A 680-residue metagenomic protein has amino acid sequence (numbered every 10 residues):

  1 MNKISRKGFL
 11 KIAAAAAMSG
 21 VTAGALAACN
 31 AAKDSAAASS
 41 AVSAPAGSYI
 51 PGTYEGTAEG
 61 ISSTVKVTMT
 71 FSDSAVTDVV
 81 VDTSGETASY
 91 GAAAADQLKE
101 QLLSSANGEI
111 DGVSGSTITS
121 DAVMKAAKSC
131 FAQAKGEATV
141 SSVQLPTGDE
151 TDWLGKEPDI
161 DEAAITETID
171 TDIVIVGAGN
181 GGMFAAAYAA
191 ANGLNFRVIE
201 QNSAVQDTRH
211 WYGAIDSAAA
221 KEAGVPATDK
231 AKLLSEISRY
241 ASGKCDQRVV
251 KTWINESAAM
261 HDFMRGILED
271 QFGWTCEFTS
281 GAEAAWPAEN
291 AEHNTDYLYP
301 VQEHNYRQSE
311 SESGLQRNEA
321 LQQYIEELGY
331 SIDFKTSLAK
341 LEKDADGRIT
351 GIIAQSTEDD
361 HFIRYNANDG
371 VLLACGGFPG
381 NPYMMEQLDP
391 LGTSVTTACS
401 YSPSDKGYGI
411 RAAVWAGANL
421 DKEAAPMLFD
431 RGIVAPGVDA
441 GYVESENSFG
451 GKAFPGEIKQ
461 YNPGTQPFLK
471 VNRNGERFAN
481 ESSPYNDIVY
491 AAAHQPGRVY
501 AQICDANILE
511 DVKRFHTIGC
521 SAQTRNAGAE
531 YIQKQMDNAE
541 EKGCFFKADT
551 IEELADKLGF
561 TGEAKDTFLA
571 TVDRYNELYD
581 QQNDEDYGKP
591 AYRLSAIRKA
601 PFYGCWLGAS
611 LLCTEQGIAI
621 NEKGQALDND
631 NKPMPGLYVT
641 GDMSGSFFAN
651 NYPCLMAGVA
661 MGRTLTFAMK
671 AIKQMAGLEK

Functional and structural regions predicted by a protein language model:
M1-G20: N-terminal secretory signal peptides and thylakoid transit peptides that target proteins across membranes
A44-L145: Active-site- and interface-proximal helix/loop "cap" or "latch" segments in soluble metabolic and energy-transducing
V80, K340, K565-N651: A glycine-rich dinucleotide-binding beta-alpha-beta segment and adjacent secondary-structure elements that constitute
A164-G179: Beta1/beta-strand and adjacent pyrophosphate-binding region of the FAD-binding site in flavoprotein oxidoreductases
A191-R209: Glycine-rich FAD pyrophosphate-binding loop
N255-H361, P382-Y383, Y442-E444, L578-K599: Conserved redox-cofactor binding core of oxidoreductases
E358-H361, Y365-V438, C654-A657, M661-K670: Glycine-rich loop(s) and the adjacent beta-strand/alpha-helix scaffold that form part
I410-A412, N419-F560: An anion/pyrophosphate-binding glycine-rich loop and adjacent beta-alpha core in soluble alpha-beta enzymes
